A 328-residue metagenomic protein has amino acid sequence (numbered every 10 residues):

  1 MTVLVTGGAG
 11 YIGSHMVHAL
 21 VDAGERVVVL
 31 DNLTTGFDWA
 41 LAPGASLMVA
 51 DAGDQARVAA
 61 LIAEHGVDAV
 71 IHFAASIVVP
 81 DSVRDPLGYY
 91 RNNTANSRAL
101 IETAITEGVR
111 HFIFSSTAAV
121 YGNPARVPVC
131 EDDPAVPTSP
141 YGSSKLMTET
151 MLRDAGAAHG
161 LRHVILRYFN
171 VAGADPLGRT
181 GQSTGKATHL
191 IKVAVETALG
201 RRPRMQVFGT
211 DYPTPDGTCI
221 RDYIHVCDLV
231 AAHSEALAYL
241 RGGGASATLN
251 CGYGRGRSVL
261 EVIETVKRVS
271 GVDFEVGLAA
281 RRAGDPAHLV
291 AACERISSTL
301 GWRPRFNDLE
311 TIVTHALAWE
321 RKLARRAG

Functional and structural regions predicted by a protein language model:
M1-A174: N-terminal Rossmann-like NAD(P)+-binding domain of SDR-like oxidoreductases, especially those catalyzing
Y11, S139, R167, Q182-G185 (+4 more regions): Amphipathic alpha-helical recognition patches that constitute DNA-binding helices
A50, D54, S183-A187, R255 (+2 more regions): Residue-level signature of the cytosolic catalytic core of signaling kinases
Y90, T138-L146, T180-K192, D222-Y223: Short-chain dehydrogenase/reductase
L161, P176, R204-V207: Oxidoreductase cofactor-interface core, primarily capturing Rossmann-like NAD(P)-dependent enzymes
P176-R179, T218-C219: Short acidic, glycine/proline-rich loop/turn micro-motifs
I191-G328: C-terminal substrate-binding subdomain of Rossmann-fold SDR/epimerase-dehydratase oxidoreductases
